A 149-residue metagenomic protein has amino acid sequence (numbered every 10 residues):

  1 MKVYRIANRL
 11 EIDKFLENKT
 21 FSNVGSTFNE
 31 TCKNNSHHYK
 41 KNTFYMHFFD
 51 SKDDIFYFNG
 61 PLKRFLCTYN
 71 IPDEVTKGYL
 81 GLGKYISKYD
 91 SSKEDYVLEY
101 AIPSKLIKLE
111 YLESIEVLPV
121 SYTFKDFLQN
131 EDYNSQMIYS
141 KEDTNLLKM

Functional and structural regions predicted by a protein language model:
M1-V3, A7-E30, H37-M46, D53-M149: Conserved NAD+-utilizing ADP-ribose enzyme module
